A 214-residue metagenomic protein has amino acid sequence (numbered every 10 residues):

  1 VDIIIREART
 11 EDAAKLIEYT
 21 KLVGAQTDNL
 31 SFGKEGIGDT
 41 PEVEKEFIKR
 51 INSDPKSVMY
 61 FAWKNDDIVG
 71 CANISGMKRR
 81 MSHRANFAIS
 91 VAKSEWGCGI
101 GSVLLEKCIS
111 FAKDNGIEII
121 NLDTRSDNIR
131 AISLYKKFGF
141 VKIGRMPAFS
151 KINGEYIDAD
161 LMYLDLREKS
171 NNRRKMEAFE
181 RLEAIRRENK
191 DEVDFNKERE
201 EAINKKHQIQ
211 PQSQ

Functional and structural regions predicted by a protein language model:
I4-E18: A short beta-loop-alpha structural element at the N-terminal edge of CoA-dependent acyl/N-acetyltransferase catalytic
E18-E35: Helix-loop element at the rim of GNAT/NAT acetyltransferase active sites that forms part of the acceptor-substrate
G24, G36-K93, L105-E106, D165-R167: Acetyl-CoA-dependent GNAT
I89-S94, C98, S126-D127: Active-site acidic-Proline motif in GNAT/NAT acetyltransferases
G97-S110, D114, S133-K137: Conserved acetyl-CoA-binding loop-helix of GNAT-fold acetyltransferases
A112-D123: Conserved GNAT acetyl-CoA-binding A-motif
N121-T124, K136, V141-I157: Conserved catalytic-core motifs of GNAT/GCN5-like acyltransferases
R174-Q214: Short linear interaction segments
